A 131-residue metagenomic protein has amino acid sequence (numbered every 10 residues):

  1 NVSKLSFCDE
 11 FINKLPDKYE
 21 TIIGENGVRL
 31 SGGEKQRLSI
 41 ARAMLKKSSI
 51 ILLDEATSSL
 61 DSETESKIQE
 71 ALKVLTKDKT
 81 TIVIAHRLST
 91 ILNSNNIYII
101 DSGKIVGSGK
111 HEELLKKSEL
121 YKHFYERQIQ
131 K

Functional and structural regions predicted by a protein language model:
V2-S6, K18-E119: ABC-family ATPase nucleotide-binding domain "signature/switch" substructure
E10-F11: Short beta-strands and strand-coil junctions in structured, solvent-facing domains, enriched
K116-K131: C-terminal boundary and immediately downstream tail of ABC-type ATPase nucleotide-binding domains
